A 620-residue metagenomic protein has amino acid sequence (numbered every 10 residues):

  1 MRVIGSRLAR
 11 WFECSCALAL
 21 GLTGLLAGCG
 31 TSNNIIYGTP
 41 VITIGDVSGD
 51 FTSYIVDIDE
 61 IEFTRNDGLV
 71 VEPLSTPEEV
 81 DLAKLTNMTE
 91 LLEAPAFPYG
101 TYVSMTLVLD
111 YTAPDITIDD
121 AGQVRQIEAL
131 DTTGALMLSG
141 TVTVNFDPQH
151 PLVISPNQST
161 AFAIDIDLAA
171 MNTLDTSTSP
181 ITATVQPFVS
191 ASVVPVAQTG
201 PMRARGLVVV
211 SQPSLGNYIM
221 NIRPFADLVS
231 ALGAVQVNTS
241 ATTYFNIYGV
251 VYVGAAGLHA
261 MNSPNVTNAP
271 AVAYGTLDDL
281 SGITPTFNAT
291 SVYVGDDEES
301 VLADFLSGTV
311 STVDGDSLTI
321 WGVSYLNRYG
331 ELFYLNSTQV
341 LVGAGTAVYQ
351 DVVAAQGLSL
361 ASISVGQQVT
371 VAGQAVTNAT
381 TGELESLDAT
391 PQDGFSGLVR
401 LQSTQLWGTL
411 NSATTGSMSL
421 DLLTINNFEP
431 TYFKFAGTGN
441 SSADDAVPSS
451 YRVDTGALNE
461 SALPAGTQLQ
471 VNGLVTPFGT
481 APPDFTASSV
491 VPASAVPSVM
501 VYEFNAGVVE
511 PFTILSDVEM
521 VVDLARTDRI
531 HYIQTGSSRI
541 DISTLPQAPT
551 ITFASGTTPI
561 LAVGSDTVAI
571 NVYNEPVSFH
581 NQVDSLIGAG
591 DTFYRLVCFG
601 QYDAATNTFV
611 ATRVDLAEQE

Functional and structural regions predicted by a protein language model:
R2-C16: Bacterial N-terminal signal peptides that target proteins for export
L25-G28: C-terminal motif of bacterial Sec signal peptides marking the signal peptidase cleavage site
G30-V310, D314-S317, W321-L326, N336-S412 (+3 more regions): A short, solvent-exposed, low-complexity linear motif enriched for acidic/polar residues with Pro/Gly/Ser/Thr
N327-E331: Intrinsically disordered, low-complexity Ser/Thr- and acidic-rich flexible linkers and loops, especially at boundaries
A457-L458: Intrinsic-disorder/low-complexity signal
